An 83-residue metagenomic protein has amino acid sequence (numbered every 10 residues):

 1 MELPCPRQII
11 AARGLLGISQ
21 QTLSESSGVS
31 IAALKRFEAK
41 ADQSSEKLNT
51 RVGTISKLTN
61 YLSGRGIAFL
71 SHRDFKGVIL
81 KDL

Functional and structural regions predicted by a protein language model:
M1-L15: A short, Lys/Arg-rich alpha-helix, primarily the initiator
I9, Q20-L23, L34-F37: Conserved hydrophobic/aromatic packing and binding residues within compact polymer-binding modules
G14, E25, S63: Short polybasic/polar patches that bind polyanions
V29-T50: Recognition helix of helix-turn-helix/homeodomain-like DNA-binding domains that insert into the DNA major groove
Q43-F69: DNA major-groove recognition helix of helix-turn-helix/homeodomain DNA-binding modules
G64-L83: Helix-turn-helix/homeodomain-like alpha-helical modules used for DNA recognition and transcription-factor dimerization
